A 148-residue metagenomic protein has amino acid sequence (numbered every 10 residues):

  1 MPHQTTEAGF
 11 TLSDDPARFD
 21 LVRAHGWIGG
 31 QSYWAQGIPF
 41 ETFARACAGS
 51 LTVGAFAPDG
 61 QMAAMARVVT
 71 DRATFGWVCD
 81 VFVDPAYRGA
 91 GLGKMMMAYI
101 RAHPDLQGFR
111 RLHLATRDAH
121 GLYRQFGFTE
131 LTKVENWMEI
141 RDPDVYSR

Functional and structural regions predicted by a protein language model:
M1-I38, S147-R148: Short amphipathic alpha-helix that is part of the acyltransferase structural core
G9, S50, V134-W137: Short hydrophobic/aromatic beta-strand or adjacent loop that forms the aromatic wall/cage of a ligand/substrate-binding
E41-D59, A63-F82: A conserved beta-strand-loop-helix scaffold within acyl/acetyltransferase catalytic domains
Y87-M96: Conserved acetyl-CoA pyrophosphate-binding loop and the N-cap/start of the following alpha-helix in GNAT-like
K94, L106-D142: Conserved active-site alpha-helix within GNAT-family acetyltransferase domains
